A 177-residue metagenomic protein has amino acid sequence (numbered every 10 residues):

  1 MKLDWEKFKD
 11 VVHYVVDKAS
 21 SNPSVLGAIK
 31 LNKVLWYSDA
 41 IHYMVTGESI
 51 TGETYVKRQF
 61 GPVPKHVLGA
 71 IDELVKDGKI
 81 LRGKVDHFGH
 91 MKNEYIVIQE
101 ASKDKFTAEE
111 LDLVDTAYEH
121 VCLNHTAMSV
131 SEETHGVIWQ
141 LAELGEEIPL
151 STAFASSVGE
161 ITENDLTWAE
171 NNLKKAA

Functional and structural regions predicted by a protein language model:
M1-A177: Domain-edge interaction signal
